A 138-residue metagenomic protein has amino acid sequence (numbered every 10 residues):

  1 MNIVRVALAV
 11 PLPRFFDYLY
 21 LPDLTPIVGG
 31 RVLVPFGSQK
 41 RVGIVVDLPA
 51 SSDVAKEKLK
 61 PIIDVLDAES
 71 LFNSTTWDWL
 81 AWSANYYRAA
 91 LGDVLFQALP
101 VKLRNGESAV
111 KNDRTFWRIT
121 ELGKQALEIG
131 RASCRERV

Functional and structural regions predicted by a protein language model:
M1-R137: Accessory, non-ATPase domains that flank or precede helicase/AAA+ motor cores in DNA-metabolism machines
